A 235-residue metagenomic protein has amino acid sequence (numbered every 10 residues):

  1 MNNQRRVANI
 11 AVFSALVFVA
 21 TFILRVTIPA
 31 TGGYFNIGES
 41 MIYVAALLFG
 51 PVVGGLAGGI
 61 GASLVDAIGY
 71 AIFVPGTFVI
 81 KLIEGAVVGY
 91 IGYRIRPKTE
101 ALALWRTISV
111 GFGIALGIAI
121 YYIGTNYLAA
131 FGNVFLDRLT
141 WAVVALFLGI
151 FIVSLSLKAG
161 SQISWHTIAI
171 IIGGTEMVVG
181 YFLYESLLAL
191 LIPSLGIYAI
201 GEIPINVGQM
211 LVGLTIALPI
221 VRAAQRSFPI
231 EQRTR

Functional and structural regions predicted by a protein language model:
M1-R235: Loop-helix junctions at membrane interfaces
